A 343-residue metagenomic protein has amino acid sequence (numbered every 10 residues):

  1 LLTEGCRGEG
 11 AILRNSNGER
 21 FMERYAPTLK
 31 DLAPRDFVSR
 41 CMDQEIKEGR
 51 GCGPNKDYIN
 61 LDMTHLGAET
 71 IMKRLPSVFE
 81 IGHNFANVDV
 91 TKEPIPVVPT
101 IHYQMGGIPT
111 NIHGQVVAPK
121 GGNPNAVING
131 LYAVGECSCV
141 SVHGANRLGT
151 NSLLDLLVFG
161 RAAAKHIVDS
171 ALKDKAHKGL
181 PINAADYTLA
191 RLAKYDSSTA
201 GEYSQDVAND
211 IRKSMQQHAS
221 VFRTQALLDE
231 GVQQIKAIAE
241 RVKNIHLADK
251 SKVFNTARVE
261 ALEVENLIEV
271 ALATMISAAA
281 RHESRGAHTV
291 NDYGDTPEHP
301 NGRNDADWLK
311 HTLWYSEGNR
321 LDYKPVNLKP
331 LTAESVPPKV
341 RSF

Functional and structural regions predicted by a protein language model:
L1-P96, H166, L172, K213: An anion/pyrophosphate-binding glycine-rich loop and adjacent beta-alpha core in soluble alpha-beta enzymes
S16-E23, P27-L32, P54, Y103 (+2 more regions): Glycine- and aromatic-enriched mobile tails/lids
T64, I71-M72, F85, V90-P94 (+5 more regions): Short secondary-structure boundary micro-motifs
E69-K73, T100-G106, H299-N301: Short, solvent-exposed polar/charged micro-motifs at secondary-structure junctions
I81-N129: FAD/FMN-dependent oxidoreductases across multiple families
